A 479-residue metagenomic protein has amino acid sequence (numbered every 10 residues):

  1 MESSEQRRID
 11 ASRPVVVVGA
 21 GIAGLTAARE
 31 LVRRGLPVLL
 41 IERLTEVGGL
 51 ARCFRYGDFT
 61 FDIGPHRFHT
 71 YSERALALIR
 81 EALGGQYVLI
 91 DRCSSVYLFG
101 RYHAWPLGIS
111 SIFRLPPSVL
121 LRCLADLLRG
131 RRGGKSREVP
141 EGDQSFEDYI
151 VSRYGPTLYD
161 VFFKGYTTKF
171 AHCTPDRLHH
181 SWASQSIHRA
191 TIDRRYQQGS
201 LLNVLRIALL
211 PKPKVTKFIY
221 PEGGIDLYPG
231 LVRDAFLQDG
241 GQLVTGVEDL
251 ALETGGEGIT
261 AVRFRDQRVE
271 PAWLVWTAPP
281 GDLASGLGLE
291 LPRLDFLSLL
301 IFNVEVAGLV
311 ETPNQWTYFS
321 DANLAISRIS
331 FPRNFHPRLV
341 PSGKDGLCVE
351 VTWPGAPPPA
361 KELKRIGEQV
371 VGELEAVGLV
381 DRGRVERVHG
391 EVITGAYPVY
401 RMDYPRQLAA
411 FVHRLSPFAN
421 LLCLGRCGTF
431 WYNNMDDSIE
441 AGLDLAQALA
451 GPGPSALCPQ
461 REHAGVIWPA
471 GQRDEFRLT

Functional and structural regions predicted by a protein language model:
M1-A11: A short, basic/flexible loop-to-alpha-helix module at the beginning of a structural domain
S3-E5, M402-T479: C-terminal lid/capping helical subdomain adjacent to the catalytic/cofactor pocket in oxidative enzymes
D10, R34, E248-L379, E391 (+2 more regions): Mid-domain catalytic core of redox enzymes that form a hydrophobic substrate pocket/lid adjacent to a catalytic redox
R13-L40: N-terminal Rossmann-like FAD-binding beta1-loop-alpha1 element of flavoenzymes
A23, E46, G281: Conserved Rossmann-like nucleotide-cofactor binding loop
V32-R55: Glycine-rich FAD pyrophosphate-binding loop
G57-E138: Dinucleotide-binding Rossmann-like beta1-alpha1 core, especially the glycine-rich loop that anchors the ADP
R132-A251: Active-site/ligand-binding neighborhood in enzyme catalytic cores
